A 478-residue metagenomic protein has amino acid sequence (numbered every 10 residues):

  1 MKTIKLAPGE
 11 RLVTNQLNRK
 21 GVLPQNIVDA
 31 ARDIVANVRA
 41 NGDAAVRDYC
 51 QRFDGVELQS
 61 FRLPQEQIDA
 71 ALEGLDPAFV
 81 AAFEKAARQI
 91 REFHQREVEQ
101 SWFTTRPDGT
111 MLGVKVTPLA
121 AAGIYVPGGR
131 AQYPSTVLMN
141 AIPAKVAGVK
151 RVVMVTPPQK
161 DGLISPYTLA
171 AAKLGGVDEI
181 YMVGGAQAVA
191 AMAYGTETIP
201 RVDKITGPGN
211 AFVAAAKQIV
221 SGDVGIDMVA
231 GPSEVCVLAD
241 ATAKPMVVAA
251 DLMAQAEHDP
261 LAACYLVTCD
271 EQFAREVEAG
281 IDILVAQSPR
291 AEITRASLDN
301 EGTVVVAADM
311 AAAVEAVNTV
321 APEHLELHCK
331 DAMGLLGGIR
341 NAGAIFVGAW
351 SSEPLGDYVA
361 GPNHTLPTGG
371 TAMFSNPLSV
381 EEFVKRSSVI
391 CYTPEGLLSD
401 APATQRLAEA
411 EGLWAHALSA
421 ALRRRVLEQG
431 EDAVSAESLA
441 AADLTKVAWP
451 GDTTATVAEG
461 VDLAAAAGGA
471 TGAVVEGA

Functional and structural regions predicted by a protein language model:
M1-A120: N-terminal Rossmann-like NAD(P)+-binding subdomain of aldehyde/semialdehyde dehydrogenases
E99-T104, G225, A262-V267, Q287-L298 (+3 more regions): Flexible, glycine/charged-enriched surface loops at secondary-structure junctions
T104-A170: Conserved small-residue-rich beta-alpha loop and adjacent elements that most often cradle the phosphate/pyrophosphate
K150-Q159, C264-E271, V277: Short internal beta-strands
L174-V247, D251-A263: Conserved NAD(P)+-binding/catalytic subdomain of aldehyde/semialdehyde dehydrogenases
A254, H258, L266-A342: A glycine- and small/hydrophobic-rich beta-loop-beta segment that serves as a flexible "lid/hinge" or phosphate-binding
T319-G451: C-terminal core of ALDH-fold dehydrogenases
